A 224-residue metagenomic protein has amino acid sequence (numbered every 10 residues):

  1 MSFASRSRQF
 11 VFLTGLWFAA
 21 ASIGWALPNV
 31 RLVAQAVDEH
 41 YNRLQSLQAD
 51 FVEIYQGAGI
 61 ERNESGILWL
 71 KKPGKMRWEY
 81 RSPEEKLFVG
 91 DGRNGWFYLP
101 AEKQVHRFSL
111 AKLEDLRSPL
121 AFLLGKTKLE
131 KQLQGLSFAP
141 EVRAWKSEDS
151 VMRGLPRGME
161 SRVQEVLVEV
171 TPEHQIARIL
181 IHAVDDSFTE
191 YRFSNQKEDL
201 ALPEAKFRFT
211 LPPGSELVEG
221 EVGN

Functional and structural regions predicted by a protein language model:
S2-T14: Bacterial N-terminal signal peptides that target proteins for export
F12-I23: Hydrophobic helical h-region of N-terminal Sec-dependent signal peptides in bacterial secretory/periplasmic proteins
S22-R62, L211-N224: N-terminal leader/targeting segments and the immediate start of mature chains
L44-S46, N63-S65, K71-P73, P83 (+6 more regions): Extracytoplasmic
I67-P119, T189: An acidic-aromatic
K103-E148: Flexible, surface-exposed loop/linker segments and immediately adjacent secondary-structure boundaries
K131-G214, V218-E221: Gly/Pro-enriched, hydrophobic low-complexity segments that function as extracytoplasmic propeptides/linkers
